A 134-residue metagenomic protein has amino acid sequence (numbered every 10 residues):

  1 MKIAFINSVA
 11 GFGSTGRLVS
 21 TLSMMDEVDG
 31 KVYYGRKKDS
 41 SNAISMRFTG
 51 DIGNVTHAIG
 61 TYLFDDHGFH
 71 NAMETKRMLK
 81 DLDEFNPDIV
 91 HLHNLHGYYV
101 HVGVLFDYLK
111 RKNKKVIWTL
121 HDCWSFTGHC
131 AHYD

Functional and structural regions predicted by a protein language model:
M1-S41, D83-F85, K110-K115: N-terminal subdomain of nucleotide-sugar transferases
N7, N94, T127: Residues that line or immediately flank small-molecule/substrate-binding pockets and catalytic motifs
R17-L18, S41-R47, G128-Y133: Short aromatic-enriched loop/helix-cap "lid" or pocket-rim segments at secondary-structure transitions that line
K31-I89: A conserved catalytic-core segment of Leloir-type glycosyltransferases
H57-Y62, W118-D134: Acceptor-binding helix/loop patch of EC 2.4 sugar-transfer enzymes, predominantly nucleotide-sugar-dependent
K80-V100, K115-H121: Short N-terminal targeting/anchoring amphipathic segment
V102-V104: A short, conserved alpha-helix within the catalytic core of class I
Y108-R111, H132-Y133: A conserved, positively charged/aromatic
